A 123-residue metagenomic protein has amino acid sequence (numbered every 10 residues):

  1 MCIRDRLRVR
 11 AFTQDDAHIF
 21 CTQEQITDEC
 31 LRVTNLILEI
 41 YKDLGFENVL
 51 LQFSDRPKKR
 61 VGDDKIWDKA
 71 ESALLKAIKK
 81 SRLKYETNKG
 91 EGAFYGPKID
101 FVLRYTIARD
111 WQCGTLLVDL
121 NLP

Functional and structural regions predicted by a protein language model:
R4-P123: NTP/phosphate- and nucleic-acid-binding module
